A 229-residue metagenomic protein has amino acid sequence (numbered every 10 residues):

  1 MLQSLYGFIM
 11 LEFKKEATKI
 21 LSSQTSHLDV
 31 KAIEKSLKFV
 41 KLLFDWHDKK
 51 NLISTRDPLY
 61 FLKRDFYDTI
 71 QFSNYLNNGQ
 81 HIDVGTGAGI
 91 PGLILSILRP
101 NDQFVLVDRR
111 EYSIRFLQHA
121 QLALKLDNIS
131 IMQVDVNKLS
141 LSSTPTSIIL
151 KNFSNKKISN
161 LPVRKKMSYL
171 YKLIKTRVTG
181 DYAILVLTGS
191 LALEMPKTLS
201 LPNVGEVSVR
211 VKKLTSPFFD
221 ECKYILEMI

Functional and structural regions predicted by a protein language model:
L2-N78, Y112-I129: Class I SAM-dependent transferase core
D68, D83, D108: Acidic active-site catalytic centers that drive phospho-/nucleotidyl reactions and related ester hydrolyses
L76, L98, T176-T179: A generic alpha-to-beta junction signature in SAM-dependent methyltransferases
N78-G87: Conserved class I S-adenosyl-L-methionine
Q80, N101-Q103: Structural signature of beta-strand start/N-cap positions in the alpha/beta core of ABC transporter nucleotide-binding
A88-N101: Conserved SAM-binding loop of SAM-dependent methyltransferases across substrates and taxa, primarily the Class I
Q103-R109: Conserved SAM-binding motif I beta-strand of class I
R109-I229: S-adenosylmethionine
